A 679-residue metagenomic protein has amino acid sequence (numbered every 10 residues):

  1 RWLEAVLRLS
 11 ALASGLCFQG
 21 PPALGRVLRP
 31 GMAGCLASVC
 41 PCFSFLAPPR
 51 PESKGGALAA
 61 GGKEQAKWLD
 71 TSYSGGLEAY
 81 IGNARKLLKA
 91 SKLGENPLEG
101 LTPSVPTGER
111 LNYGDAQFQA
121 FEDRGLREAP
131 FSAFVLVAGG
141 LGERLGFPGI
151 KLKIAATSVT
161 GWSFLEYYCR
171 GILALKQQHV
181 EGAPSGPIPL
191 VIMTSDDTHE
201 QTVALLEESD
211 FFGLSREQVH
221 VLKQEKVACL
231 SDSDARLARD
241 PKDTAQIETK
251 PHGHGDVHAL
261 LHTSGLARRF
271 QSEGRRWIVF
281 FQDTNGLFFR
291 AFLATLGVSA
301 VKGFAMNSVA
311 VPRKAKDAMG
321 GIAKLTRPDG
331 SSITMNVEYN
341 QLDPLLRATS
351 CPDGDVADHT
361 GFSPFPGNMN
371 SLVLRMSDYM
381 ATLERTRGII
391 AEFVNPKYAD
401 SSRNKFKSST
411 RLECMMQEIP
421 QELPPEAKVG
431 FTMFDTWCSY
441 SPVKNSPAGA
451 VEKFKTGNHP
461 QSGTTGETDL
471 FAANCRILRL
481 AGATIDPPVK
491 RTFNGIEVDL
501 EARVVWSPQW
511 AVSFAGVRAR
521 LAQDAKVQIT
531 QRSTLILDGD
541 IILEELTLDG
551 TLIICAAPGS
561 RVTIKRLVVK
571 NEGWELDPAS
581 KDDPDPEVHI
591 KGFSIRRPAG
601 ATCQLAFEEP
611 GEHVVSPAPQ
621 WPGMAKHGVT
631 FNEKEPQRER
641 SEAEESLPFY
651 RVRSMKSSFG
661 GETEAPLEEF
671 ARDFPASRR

Functional and structural regions predicted by a protein language model:
V6-F18, A23-G25, C42-S44: N-terminal chloroplast transit peptides
P22-G25, M32, A37, C42-S44 (+2 more regions): N-terminal chloroplast transit peptides
L46-P49, G55-P130, G297-R679: Left-handed beta-helix
G108-A133, R144-Q417: Domain-scale recognition of functional cores that engage charged ligands
G139-L141: N-terminal regions that are enriched for targeting/export leaders and immediately downstream pro/stem segments
